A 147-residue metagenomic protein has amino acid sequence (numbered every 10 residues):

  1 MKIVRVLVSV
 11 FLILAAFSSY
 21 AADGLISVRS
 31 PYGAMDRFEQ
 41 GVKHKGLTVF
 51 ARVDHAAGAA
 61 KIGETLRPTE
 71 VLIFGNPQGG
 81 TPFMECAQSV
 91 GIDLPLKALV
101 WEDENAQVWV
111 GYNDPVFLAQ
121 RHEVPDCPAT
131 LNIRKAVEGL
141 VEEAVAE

Functional and structural regions predicted by a protein language model:
M1-L7: Bacterial N-terminal signal peptides that target proteins for export
L7-A16: Bacterial N-terminal signal peptides
S19-L47, E142: Terminal, regulation- and interaction-focused segments at domain boundaries
R29-G33, F50, C127-L131: Soluble non-cytosolic domains of exported or imported proteins
P31, E39, K43, F50-L96 (+1 more regions): Compact, glycine-rich, soluble single-domain proteins
D93-N105, E142-E147: Short secondary-structure transition/capping segments
K97-E123, C127: Beta-strand/loop substructures that line and gate deep hydrophobic ligand-binding cavities in soluble
P115-E147: C-terminal partner/receptor-binding element of secreted or periplasmic proteins
